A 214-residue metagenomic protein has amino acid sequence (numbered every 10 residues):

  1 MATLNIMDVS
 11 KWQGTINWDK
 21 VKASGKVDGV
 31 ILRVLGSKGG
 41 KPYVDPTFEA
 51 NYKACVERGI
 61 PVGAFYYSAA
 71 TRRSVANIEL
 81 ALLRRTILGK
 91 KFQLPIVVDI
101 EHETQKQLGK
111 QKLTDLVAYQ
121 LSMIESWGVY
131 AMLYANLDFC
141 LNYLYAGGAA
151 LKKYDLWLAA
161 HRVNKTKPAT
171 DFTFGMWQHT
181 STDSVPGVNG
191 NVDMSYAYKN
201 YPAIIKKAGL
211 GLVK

Functional and structural regions predicted by a protein language model:
M1-Q13, D19-K20, S24, D28 (+1 more regions): Functionally critical loop-and-helix segments that line ligand-binding/catalytic clefts of soluble enzyme domains
A2-L121, E125-Y130: Substrate-binding cleft of extracellular glycoside hydrolase catalytic domains
G39, T71, C140, K165 (+1 more regions): Flexible, glycine-rich phosphate/dinucleotide-binding loops and adjacent beta-alpha linkers at cofactor/substrate
Y66, A135, A160: Short beta-strand/turn micro-motifs composed of small residues that flank or help shape donor/cofactor-binding pockets
V75, F139-A150: Glycine-rich, charge-decorated loop segments at or immediately adjacent to ligand/cofactor-binding or catalytic sites
H102-T104, L137-F139, R162, T180-T182: Short, flexible active-site-adjacent loop segments at beta-strand->alpha-helix junctions, enriched in small/polar
G109-K110, N142-G147, V188: A short secondary-structure junction signal
W127-N142: Aromatic-lined carbohydrate-recognition surfaces of secreted/lumenal glycan-active proteins
